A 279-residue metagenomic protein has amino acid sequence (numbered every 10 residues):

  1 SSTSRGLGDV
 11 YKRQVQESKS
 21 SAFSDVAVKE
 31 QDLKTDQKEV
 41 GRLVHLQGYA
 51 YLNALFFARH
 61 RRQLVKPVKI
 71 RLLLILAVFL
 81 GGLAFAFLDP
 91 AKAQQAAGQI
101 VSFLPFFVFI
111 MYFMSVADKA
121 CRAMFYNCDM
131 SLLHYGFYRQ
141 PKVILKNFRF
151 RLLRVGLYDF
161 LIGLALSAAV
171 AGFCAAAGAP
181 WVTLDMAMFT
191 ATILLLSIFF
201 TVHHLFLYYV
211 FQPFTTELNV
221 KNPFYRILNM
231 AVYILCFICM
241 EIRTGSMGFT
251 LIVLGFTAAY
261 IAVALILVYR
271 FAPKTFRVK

Functional and structural regions predicted by a protein language model:
T3-Y11: Short, small-residue-biased leader/transition segments that mark boundaries at the very start of proteins
V40-I75: Aromatic- and glycine-rich beta-strand/loop motifs that create alpha-glucan
F103-A120: Long, hydrophobic alpha-helical segments
A123-L161: Helix-loop-helix units of permease transmembrane domains in multi-pass membrane transporters, especially ABC
R149-A179: Hydrophobic alpha-helical transmembrane segments that constitute the membrane-spanning cores of multi-pass membrane
L194-M230: A structural motif at transmembrane helix-loop-helix junctions in multipass membrane proteins
M230-G245: Hydrophobic alpha-helical transmembrane segments in multi-pass integral membrane proteins
G248-L265: Small-residue-rich transmembrane alpha-helices that serve as helix-helix interface/gating elements in multipass
